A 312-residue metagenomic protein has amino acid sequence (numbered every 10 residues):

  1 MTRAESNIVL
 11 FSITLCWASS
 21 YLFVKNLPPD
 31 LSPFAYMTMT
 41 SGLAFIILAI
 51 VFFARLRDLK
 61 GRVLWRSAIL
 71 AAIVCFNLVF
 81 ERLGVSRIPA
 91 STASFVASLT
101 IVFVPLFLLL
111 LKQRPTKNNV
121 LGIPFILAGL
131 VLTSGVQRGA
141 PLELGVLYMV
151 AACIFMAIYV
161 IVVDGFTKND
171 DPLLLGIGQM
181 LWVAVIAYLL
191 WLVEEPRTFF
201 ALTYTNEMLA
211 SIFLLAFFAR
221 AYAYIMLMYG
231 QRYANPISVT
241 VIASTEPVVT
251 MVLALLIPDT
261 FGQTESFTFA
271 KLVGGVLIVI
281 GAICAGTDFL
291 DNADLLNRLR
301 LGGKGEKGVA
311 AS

Functional and structural regions predicted by a protein language model:
M1-A35, A72, F80, G139-G165 (+3 more regions): Glycine-/small-residue-enriched transmembrane alpha-helix faces in small-molecule transporters and effluxers
I8, M39-G42, M208, S244-S312: C-terminal-most transmembrane helix of multi-pass membrane proteins
L15-A44, L83, P89-T92, I158-V183 (+3 more regions): Juxtamembrane helix-loop-helix junctions in multi-pass membrane proteins
C16, P28-F76, F103-F107, F125 (+4 more regions): Transmembrane alpha-helices of multi-pass small-molecule transport proteins
S20-Y21, F52-A97, L130-T133, A216-A234: Specific transmembrane alpha-helical segments of multi-pass solute transporters/efflux pumps, especially DMT/EamA
Y36-M39, V79, A93-L99, V163-V185 (+1 more regions): Helix-helix packing/entry segments at the starts of transmembrane helices
I47-L56, T100-L121, V248-L272: C-terminal transmembrane-helix exit sites in multi-pass transporters
L48, P115-G135, A187, L255 (+1 more regions): Hydrophobic transmembrane alpha-helices of multi-pass small-molecule transport proteins
